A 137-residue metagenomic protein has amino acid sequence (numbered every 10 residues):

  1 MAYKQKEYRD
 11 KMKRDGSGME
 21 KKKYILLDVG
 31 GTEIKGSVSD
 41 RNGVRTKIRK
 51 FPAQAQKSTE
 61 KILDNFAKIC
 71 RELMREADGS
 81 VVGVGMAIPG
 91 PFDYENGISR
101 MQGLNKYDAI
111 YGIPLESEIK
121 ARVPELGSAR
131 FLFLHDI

Functional and structural regions predicted by a protein language model:
Y3, Y8-D10: Intrinsic-disorder-associated, low-complexity terminal segments enriched in Asp/Asn/His/Tyr and depleted of Lys/Arg
E20-I62, I98-M101: Short glycine-rich, Thr/Ser-proximal phosphate-binding strand/loop in the N-terminal lobe of ATP-dependent enzymes
Y24-D28, V81-G85, L132: Short glycine-aspartate micro-motif
T32, P89-F92: Short glycine-rich anion-binding loops that position phosphate/pyrophosphate groups of nucleotides and phosphorylated
R45-S80, D108-S117: N-terminal phosphate-binding loop and adjacent alpha-helix
A55, L63-D64, F92-I137: Glycine-rich phosphate-binding loop and adjoining helix at the ATP-binding site of ATP-dependent phosphoryl-transfer
